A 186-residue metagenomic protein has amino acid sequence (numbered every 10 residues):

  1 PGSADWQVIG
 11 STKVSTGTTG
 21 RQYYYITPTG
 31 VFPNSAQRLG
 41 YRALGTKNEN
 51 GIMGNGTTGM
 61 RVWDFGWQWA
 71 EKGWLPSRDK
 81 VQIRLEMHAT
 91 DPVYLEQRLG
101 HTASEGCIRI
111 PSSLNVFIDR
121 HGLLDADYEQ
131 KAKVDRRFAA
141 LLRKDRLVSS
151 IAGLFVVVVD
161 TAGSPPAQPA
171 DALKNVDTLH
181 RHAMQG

Functional and structural regions predicted by a protein language model:
G2-I52: Glycine-rich catalytic cores of cysteine/serine-nucleophile enzymes that process amide/ester linkages in cell-envelope
Y41-G186: Exported/periplasmic cell-wall-interacting domains
